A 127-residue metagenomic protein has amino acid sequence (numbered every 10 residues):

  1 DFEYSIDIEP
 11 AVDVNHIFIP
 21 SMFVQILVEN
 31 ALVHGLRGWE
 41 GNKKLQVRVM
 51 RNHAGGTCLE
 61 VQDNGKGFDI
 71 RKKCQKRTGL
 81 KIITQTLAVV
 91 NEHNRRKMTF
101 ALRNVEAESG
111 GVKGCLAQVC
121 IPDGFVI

Functional and structural regions predicted by a protein language model:
Y4-V24, L36, E40: Conserved short strand/loop->alpha-helix "switch" segment adjacent to the catalytic nucleotide/phosphoryl-transfer site
P20-M22, R71-T99: ATP phosphate-binding glycine-rich loop and adjacent ATP-lid/helix-beta elements within ATP-binding kinase/ATPase
N30-L36: Short helix-loop "hinge" at the ATP-lid/N-box region of the Bergerat-fold HATPase_c
N42-G55: Short beta-strand/loop element within the Bergerat-fold HATPase_c
D63: Acidic ATP/Mg2+-coordinating residue in the GHKL
G67-D69: A short glycine-centered beta->alpha linker in the GHKL/HATPase_c
S109-I127: C-terminal end segment of the histidine kinase catalytic
